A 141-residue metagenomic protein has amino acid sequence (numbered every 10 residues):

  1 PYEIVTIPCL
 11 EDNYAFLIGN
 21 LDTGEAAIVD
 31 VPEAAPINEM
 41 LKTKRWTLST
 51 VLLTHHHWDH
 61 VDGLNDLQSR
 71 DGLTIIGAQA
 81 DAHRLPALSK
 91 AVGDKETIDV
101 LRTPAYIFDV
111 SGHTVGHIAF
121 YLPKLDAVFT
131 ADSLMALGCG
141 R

Functional and structural regions predicted by a protein language model:
E3-V5, A105-Y106: Conserved N-terminal boundary motif of the eukaryotic protein kinase catalytic domain
C9, I18-D22, V100-R102, F120-K124: Active-site beta-strand termini and strand-to-loop segments that position acidic
L10-E11, A26, E33-D109: Active-site HxH/HxHxD metal-binding segment of metal-dependent hydrolases
E11-N13, D22-T23, L137-G138: Active-site-proximal loop/helix segment associated with metal-binding centers of metalloenzymes
I18, D30, H55, L67 (+3 more regions): Divalent metal-coordination and catalytic microenvironments
T23-A27, L125-V128: Active-site beta-strand-loop-beta-strand hairpin of nuclease catalytic cores that positions key catalytic residues
T114-R141: Metallo-beta-lactamase
